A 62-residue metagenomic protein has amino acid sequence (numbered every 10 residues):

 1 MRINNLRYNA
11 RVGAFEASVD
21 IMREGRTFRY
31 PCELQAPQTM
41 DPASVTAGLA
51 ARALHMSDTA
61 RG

Functional and structural regions predicted by a protein language model:
M1-A10, E16: Short, charged/polar N-terminal "headpieces" of proteins
I3-R7, R26-G62: Acidic, low-complexity intrinsically disordered segments
A10-V12, R23-G25: A generic beta-sheet turn/junction motif
A17-I21: A short beta-strand signature
